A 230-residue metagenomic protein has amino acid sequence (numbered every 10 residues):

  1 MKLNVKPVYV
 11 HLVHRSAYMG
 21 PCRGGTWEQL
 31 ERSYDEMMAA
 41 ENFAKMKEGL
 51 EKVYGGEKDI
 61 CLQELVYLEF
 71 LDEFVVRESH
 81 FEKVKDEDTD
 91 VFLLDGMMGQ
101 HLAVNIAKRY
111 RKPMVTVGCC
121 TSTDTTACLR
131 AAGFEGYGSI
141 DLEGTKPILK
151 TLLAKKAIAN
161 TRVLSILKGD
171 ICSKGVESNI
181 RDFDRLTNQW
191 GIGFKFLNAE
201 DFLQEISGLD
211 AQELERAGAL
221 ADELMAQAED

Functional and structural regions predicted by a protein language model:
M1-D230: An N-terminal assembly and electron-transfer interface module characteristic of large anaerobic redox and radical
